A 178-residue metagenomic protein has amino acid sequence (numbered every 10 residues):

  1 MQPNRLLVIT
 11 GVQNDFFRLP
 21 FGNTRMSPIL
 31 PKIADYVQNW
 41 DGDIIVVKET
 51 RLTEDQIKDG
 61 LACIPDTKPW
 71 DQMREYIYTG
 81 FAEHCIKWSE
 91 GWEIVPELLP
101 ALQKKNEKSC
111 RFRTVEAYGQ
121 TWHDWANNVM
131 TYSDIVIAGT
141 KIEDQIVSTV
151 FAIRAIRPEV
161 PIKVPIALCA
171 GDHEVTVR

Functional and structural regions predicted by a protein language model:
M1-N23, P28-D43, T67-R178: Active-site-adjacent betaalpha module
Q38-I57: Von Willebrand factor
Q56-I64: Glycine-rich loop at the start of a catalytic domain that most often binds anionic cofactors/ligands
